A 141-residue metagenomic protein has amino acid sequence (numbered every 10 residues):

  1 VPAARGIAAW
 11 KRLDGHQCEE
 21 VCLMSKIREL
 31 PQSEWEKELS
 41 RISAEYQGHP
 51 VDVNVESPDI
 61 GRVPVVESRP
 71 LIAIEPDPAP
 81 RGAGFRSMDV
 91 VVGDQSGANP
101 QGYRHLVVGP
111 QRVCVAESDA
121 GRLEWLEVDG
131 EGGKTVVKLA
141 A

Functional and structural regions predicted by a protein language model:
V1-L23: Short, Lys/Arg-enriched N-terminal segments with co-localized hydrophobic residues within the first ~10-30 amino acids
S25-Q47: N-terminal leader/targeting segments and the immediate start of mature chains
Q47-E56: A short, Trp-centered hydrophobic/proline-enriched beta-strand micro-motif
V55-G61, V92-S96, V128-G132: Short acidic, glycine-rich loop/turn motifs
D59-P70, V107: Short coil-to-beta-strand transition motifs
E75-R81: Short, conserved beta-turn/loop elements at beta-strand boundaries and strand-helix junctions
G84-G102: Short solvent-exposed strand/turn elements
G102-A141: Helix-rich interaction surfaces within compact, conserved domain-sized segments that mediate assembly or partner
